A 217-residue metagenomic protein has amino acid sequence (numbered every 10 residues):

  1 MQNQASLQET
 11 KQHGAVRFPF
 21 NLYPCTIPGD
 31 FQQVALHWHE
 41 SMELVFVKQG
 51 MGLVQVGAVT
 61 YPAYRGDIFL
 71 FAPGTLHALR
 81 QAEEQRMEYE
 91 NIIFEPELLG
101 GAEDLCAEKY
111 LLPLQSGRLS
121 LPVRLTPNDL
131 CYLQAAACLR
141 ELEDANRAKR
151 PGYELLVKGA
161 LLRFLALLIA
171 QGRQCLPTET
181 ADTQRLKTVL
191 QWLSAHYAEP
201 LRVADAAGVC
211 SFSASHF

Functional and structural regions predicted by a protein language model:
Q2-C25, L76, R80-D144: A hydrophobic/aromatic-rich effector-binding and dimerization subdomain of bacterial HTH-type transcriptional regulators
K11-G14, P28-H39: Short beta-strand/loop turn elements enriched in aromatics
Q32-W38, R80-A82, A102-E103, Y153: Short histidine-centered beta-strand/loop micro-motifs that create catalytic or ligand/metal-coordination sites
H37-V54, L70: Short, conserved beta-strand element in jelly-roll/cupin
M51-L53, T60, L76, L98: Structural motif
A58-P73: Short acidic-glycine-tyrosine-enriched beta hairpin
L119, T126-Q184, T188-Q191: An amphipathic alpha-helical interaction segment
L167-Q174, Q191-F217: Basic/polar phosphate-binding segments, predominantly the helix-turn-helix DNA-binding elements of transcriptional
